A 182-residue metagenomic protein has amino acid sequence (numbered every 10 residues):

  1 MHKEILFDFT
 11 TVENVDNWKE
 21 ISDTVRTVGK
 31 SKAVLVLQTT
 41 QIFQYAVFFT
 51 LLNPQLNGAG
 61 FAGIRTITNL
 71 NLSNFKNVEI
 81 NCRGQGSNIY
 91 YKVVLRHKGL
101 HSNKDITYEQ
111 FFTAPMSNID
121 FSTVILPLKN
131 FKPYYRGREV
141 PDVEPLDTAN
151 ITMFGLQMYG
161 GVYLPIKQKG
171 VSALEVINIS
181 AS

Functional and structural regions predicted by a protein language model:
M1-S182: Beta-rich carbohydrate-recognition modules and glycan-binding surfaces
